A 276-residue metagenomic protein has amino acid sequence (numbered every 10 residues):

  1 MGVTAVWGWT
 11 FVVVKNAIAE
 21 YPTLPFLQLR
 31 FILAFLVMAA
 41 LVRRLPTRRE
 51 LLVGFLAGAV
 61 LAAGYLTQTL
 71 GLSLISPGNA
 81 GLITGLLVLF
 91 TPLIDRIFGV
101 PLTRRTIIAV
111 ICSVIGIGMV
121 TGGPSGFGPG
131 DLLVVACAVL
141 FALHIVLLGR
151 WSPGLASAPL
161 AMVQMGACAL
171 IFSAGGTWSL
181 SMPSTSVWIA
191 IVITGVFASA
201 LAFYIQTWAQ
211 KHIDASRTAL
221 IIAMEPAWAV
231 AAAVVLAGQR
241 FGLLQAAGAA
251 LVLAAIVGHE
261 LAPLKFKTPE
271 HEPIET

Functional and structural regions predicted by a protein language model:
A5-F11, A39-T84, C112, I117-M119 (+1 more regions): Specific transmembrane alpha-helical segments of multi-pass solute transporters/efflux pumps, especially DMT/EamA
A5-G8, V12, A39, G58 (+9 more regions): Hydrophobic/small/kink-forming positions within alpha-helical transmembrane segments of polytopic membrane proteins
V12, A34-M38, F90-P92, P124-L180 (+3 more regions): Transmembrane alpha-helical segments that form core, pore/gating elements of small-molecule transporters/exporters
A17, F26, G71, I97-L102 (+5 more regions): Hydrophobic/aromatic residues within transmembrane alpha-helices of multi-pass small-molecule transporters
E20-L24, Q28, P46-L52, I107 (+3 more regions): Juxtamembrane helix-entry segments on the extracytoplasmic side of multipass membrane proteins
L27-L29, L66, A80-L86, L147-A169 (+1 more regions): Helix-helix packing/entry segments at the starts of transmembrane helices
L29-F31, V187, A223-T276: C-terminal-most transmembrane helix of multi-pass membrane proteins
M38, F55-A57, L61, L86 (+6 more regions): Hydrophobic transmembrane alpha-helices of multi-pass small-molecule transport proteins
